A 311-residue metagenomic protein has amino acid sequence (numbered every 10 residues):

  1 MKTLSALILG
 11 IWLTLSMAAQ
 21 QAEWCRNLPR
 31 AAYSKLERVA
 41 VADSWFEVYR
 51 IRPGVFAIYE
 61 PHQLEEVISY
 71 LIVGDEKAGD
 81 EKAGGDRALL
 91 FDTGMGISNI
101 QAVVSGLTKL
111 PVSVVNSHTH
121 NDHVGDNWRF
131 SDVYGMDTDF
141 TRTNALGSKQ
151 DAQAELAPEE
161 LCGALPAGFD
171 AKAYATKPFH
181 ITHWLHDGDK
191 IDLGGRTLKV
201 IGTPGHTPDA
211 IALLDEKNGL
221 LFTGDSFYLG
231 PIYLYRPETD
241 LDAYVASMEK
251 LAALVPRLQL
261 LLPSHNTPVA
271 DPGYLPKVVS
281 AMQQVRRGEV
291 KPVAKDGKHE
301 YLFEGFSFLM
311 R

Functional and structural regions predicted by a protein language model:
S5-S16: Bacterial N-terminal signal peptides
L15-R38, E249-R311: Accessory terminal helices/loops
Q20-R38, I72, E76, R87 (+3 more regions): An N-terminal domain-start capping segment
R26, Y33-W45, R50-P53, D137-I201 (+5 more regions): Metallo-beta-lactamase
A42-G106, L213-Y228: Conserved beta-strand hairpin/beta-sheet module of binuclear metal-dependent hydrolase folds, prominently
A88-L90, M95-G96, A175, H183 (+2 more regions): Metallo-beta-lactamase
I97-K190, L229, V278-K291: Active-site HxH/HxHxD metal-binding segment of metal-dependent hydrolases
